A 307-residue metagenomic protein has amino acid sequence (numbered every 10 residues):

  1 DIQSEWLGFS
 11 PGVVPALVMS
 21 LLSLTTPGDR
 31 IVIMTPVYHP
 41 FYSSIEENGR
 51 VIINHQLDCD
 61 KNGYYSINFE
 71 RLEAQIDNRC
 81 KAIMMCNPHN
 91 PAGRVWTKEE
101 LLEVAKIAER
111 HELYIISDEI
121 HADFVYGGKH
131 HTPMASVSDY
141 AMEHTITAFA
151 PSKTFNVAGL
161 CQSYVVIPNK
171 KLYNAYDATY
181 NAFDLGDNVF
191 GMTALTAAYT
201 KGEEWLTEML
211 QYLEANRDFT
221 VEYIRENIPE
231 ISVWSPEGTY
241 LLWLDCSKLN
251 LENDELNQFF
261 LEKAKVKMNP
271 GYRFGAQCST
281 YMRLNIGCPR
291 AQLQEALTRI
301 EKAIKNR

Functional and structural regions predicted by a protein language model:
D1-R30: Phosphate-binding glycine-rich loop
D29, R50, R110-Y114, M142-E143: A short helix->loop->beta-strand "cap" motif at the edges of active sites that frequently abuts
V32, E73-A74, A141, E252 (+2 more regions): PLP-dependent enzyme catalytic core of the Aspartate aminotransferase-like
E47-I53: A short helix-loop-beta submotif of the ANL/AMP-binding
C59-K129: Active-site phosphate-binding strand-loop segment of PLP-dependent enzymes
S138-E214, E222-Y223, T298, I304-K305: Conserved core segment of the aminotransferase class I/II
T196, Y212-V221, V233-C246, C278: Conserved glycine-rich beta-strand-loop-beta hairpin in the small C-terminal domain of fold type I
